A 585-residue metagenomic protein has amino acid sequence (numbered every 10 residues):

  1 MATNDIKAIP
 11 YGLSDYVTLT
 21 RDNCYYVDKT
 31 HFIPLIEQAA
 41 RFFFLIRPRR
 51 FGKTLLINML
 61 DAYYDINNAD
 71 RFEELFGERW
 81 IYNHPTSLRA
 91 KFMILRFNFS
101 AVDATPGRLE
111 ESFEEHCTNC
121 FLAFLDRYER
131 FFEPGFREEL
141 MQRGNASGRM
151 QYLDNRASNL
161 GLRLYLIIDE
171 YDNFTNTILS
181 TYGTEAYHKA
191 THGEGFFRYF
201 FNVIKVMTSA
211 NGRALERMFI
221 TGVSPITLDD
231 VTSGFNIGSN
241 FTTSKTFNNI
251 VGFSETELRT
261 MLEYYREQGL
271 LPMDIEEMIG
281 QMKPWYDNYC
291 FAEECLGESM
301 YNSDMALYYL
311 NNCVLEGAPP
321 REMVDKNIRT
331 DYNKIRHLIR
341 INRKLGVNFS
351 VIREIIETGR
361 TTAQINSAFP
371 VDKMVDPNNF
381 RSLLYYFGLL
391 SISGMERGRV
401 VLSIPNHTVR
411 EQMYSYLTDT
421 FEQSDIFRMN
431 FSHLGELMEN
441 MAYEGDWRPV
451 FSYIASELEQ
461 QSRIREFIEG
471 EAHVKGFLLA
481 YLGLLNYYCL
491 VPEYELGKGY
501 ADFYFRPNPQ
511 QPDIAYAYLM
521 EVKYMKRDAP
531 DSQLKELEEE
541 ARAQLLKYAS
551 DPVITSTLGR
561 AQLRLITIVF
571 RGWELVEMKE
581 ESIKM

Functional and structural regions predicted by a protein language model:
A2-R50, L55-D65, E73-Y82, E457: Walker A/P-loop-proximal flanking segment of P-loop NTPase domains
Y11-Y16, L95-A146, T175-K189: Conserved P-loop NTPase mechanochemical-coupling segment
D28, A62-D126: P-loop NTPase motor core
Y152-N159, A186-L215: Substrate-engagement module of ASCE P-loop NTPases
I167-D169, R198-N202, E216-V223: Structural recognition of the conserved hydrophobic beta-strand(s) that form the central parallel beta-sheet of P-loop
T227-G234, F241-N311: Amphipathic alpha-helical segments of the small helical/lid subdomains adjacent to P-loop NTPase cores
G238, S299-A541, K547-A549, M578-M585: Extended alpha-helical interface modules used as scaffolds for assembling large macromolecular complexes
V553-M585: Domain-level recognition of nuclease-like catalytic cores that cleave nucleotide substrates
